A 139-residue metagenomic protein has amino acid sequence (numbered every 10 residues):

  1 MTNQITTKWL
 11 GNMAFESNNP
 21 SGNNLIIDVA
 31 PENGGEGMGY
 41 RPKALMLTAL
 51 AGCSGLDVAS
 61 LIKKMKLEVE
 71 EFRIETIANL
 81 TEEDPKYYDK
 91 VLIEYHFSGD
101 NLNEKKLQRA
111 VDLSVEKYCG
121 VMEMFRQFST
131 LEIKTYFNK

Functional and structural regions predicted by a protein language model:
M1-T48, A59-K139: Extended beta-strand/beta-hairpin segments
C53: Alpha-helical metal-binding/catalytic segments enriched in His/Glu/Asp
